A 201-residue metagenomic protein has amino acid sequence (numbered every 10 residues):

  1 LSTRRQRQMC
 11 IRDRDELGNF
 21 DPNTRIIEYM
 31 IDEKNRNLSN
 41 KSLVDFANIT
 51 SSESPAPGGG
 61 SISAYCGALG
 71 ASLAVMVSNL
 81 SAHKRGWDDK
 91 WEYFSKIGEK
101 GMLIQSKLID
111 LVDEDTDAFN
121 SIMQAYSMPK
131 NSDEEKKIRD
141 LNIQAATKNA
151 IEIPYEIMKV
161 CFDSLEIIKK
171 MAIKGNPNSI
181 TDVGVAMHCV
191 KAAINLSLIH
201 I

Functional and structural regions predicted by a protein language model:
L1-R7, I11, H200: Single conserved hydrophobic/aromatic residue that forms the stacking wall/gate of nucleotide- or nucleobase-binding
Q8, R12-K41: Long, contiguous binding/interaction regions
N37-P57: Short, hydrophobic/aliphatic alpha-helical segments
S52-V75, S179-L196: Conserved phosphate/anionic-ligand binding catalytic regions in large, soluble enzymes, centered on
V77-R85: Transmembrane signal-anchor/signal-peptide helices with a preference for the extracytoplasmic
K84-F94, D133, N176-I180: Short, surface-exposed loop/turn segments at secondary-structure junctions
R85-M128: A structural-propensity feature for long, helix-poor, extended segments
D115-H188, A192: Amphipathic alpha-helical interface segments
